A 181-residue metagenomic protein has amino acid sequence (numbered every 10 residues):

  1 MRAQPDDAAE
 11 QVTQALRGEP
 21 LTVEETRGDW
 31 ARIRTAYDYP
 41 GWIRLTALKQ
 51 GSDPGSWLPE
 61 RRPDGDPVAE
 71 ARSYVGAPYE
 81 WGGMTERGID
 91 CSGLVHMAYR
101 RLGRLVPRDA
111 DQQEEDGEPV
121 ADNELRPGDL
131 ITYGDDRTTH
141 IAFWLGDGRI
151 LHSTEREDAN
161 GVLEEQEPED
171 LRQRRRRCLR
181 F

Functional and structural regions predicted by a protein language model:
R2-Q4: Core beta-strand residues in small-molecule sensory/regulatory alpha/beta domains
D6, R17-T22, R27-D29, R34-S73 (+1 more regions): Boundary regions of SH3-family modules and the immediately adjacent low-complexity/disordered segments in eukaryotic
A9, A15, L125-R126: Short, well-ordered loop/turn sites that connect or cap secondary structure elements
E19, G128-D129: Structural motif
R62, L145-F181: Aromatic- and glycine-rich peptidoglycan recognition patches
Y79-P127: Catalytic cysteine-centered active-site loop
L130, T138-R149: Catalytic nucleophile-His microenvironment captured as a short glycine-rich beta-strand/loop that brackets
